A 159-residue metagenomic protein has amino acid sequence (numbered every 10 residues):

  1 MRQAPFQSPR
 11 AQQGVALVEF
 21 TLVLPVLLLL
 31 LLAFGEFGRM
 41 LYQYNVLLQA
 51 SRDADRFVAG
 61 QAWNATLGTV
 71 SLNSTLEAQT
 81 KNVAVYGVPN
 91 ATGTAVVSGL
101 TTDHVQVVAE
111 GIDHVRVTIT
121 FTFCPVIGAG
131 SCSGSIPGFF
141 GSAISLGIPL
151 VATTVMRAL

Functional and structural regions predicted by a protein language model:
M1-Q13: N-terminal leader/signal peptides at the extreme start of proteins
R2-Q3, Q49-L159: Short, conserved structural patches
Q12-V15, Q43: Glutamine-centric residue-chemistry signal
A16-E36: Alpha-helical hydrophobic helix detector
V26, Q43, L72, L76: Conserved acidic
E36-L48: Membrane-proximal amphipathic alpha-helices that sit immediately adjacent to an N-terminal transmembrane/signal-anchor
